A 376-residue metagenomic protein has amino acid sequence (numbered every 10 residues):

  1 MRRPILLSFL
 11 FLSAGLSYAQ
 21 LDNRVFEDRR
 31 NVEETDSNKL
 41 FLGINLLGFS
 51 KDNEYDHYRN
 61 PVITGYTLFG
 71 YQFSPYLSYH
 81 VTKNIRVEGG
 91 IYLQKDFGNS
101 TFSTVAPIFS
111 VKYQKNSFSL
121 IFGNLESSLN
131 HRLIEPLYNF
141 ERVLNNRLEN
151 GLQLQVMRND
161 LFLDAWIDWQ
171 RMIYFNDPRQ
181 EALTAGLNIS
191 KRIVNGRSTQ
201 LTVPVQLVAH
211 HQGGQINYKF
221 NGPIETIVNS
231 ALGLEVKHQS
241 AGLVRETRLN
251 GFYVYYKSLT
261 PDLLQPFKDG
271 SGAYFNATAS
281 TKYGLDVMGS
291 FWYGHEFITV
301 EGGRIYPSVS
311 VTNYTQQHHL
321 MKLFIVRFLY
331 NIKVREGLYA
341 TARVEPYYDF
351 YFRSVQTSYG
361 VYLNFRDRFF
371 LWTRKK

Functional and structural regions predicted by a protein language model:
M1-E27, L154, T357-K376: Bacterial Sec-dependent N-terminal signal peptides
R30-Y55, V87, L120: Transmembrane beta-strand segments of Gram-negative outer membrane beta-barrel proteins
F49-Q72, G89-Y92: Surface-exposed strand-loop-strand hairpins of Gram-negative outer-membrane beta-barrel proteins
D56-V62, E135-P136, G303-T312: Flexible, solvent-exposed loop segments that connect beta-strands
T67, R86-Q114, E135-P136, G302 (+1 more regions): Surface-exposed loop and membrane-interface regions of Gram-negative outer-membrane beta-barrel proteins
G70, G90, I108, R158 (+3 more regions): Exposed, low-structure sequence patches enriched in small/polar residues
S74-S78: Histidine-anchored nucleotide/phosphate-binding helix
S119-S190: Surface-exposed coil loops of outer-membrane beta-barrel proteins
